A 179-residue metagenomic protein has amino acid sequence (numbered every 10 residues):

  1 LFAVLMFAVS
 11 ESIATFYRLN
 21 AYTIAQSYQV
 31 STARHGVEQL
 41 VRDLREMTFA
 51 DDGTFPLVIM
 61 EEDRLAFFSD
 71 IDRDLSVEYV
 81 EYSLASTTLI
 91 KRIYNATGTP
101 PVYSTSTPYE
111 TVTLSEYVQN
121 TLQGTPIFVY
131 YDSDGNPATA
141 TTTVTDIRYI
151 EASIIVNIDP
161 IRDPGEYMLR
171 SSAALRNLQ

Functional and structural regions predicted by a protein language model:
L1-F49: Aliphatic-rich helix starts adjacent to a transmembrane/signal segment
I24, Y28, I71-R73, T111 (+1 more regions): Short linear sequence signals and composition-biased patches located at protein termini or domain-edge surfaces
T48-D51, I158-P160: Structural motif corresponding to the C-terminal cap of alpha-helices
F49-M60, E81-S83: Short, exposed beta-strand/loop patches in secreted or surface proteins that constitute
G53, L57-I59, S106-P108, L169-S172: First exposed extracellular module after export/assembly in secreted or surface-exposed proteins
V58-F68, T145-I150: Amphipathic alpha-helical surface "interface" segments used for docking/oligomerization or membrane association within
E62-P137: Type IV pilin-like appendage domain
